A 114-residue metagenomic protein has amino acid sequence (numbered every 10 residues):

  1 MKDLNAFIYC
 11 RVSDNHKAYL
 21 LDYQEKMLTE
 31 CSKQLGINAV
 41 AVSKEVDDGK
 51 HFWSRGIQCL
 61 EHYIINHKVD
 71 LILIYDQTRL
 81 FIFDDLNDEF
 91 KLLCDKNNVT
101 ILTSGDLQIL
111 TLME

Functional and structural regions predicted by a protein language model:
M1-E114: Short, structured surface patches at the beginning of a domain
